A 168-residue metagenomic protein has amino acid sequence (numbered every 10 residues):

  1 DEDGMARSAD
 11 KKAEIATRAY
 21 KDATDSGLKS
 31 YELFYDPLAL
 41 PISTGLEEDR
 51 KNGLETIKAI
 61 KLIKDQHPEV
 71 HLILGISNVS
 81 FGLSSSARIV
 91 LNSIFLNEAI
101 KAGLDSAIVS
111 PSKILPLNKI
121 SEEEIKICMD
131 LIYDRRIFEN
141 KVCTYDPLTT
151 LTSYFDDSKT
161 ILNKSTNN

Functional and structural regions predicted by a protein language model:
D1-D3, L38-L40, G45, G75-F81 (+1 more regions): Active-site beta-loop-alpha junctions enriched in small/polar residues
D1-I42: Conserved anion-binding
D10-A16, D49-R50, H67, G82: Short linear motifs at secondary-structure transitions and domain/linker junctions
I15-Y31, T56-P68, L96-E98: Structured alpha-helical segments in the cores of large, soluble enzyme domains
I42-E55, L83-N92: Short glycine/threonine-rich loop-to-helix capping motif typified by GTGT followed within a few residues by an Asp-Pro
H67, L74-N168: Active-site loops and adjacent core secondary-structure elements that bind or stabilize anionic groups
